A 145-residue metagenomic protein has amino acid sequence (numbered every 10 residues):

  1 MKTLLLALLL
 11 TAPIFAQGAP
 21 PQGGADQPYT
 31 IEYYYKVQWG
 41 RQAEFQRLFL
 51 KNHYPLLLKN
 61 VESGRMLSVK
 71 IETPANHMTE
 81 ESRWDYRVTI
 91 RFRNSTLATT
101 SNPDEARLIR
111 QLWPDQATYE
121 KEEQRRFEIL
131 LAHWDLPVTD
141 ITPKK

Functional and structural regions predicted by a protein language model:
T3-I14: Sec-dependent N-terminal signal peptides
G18-P20, G24, K59-L67, E81-R83 (+2 more regions): An amphipathic, aromatic/His-enriched active-site/gating alpha helix that lines ligand/cofactor pockets
A25-G40: Acidic/histidine-rich, surface-exposed loop or edge segments in extracytoplasmic proteins
R41-S68: Short amphipathic alpha-helical segments
E72-H77: A cross-kingdom feature marking solvent-exposed beta-strand/loop segments within repeated, beta-rich binding/scaffold
